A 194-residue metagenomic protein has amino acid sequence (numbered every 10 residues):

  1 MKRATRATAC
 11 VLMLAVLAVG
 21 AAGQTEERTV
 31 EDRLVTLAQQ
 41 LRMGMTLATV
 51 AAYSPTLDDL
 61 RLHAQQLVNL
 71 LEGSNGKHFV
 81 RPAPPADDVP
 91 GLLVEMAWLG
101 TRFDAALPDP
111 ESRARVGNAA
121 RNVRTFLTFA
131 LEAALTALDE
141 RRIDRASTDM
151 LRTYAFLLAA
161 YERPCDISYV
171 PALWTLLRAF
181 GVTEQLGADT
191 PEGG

Functional and structural regions predicted by a protein language model:
M1-C10: Bacterial N-terminal signal peptides that target proteins for export
A9-A18: Bacterial N-terminal signal peptides
V19-G23: Sec/Tat signal peptide C-region and signal peptidase I cleavage site
T25-G194: Mature extracytoplasmic or organellar-lumen-exposed domains after removal of signal/transit peptides
